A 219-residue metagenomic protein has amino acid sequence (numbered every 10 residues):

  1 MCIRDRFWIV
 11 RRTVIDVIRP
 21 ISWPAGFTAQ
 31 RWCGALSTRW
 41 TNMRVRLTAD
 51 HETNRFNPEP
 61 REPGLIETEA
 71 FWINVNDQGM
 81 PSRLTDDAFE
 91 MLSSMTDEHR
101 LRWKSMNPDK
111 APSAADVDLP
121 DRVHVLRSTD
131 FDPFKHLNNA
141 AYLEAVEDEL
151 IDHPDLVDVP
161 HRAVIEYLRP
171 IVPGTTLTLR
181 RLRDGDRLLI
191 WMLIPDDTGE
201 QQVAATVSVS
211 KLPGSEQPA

Functional and structural regions predicted by a protein language model:
M1-I3: Short, small-residue-biased leader/transition segments that mark boundaries at the very start of proteins
D5-R6, V17, P133, Y167: Short, conserved secondary-structure segments in the cores of folded domains
R6-W8, W40: Long, compositionally biased intrinsically disordered regions
V10-R12: A short, amphipathic edge element
V14-S105, Y167, I171-P173, L182-A219: HotDog/MaoC-like acyl-thioester-processing domains
F71-L156: Catalytic strand-loop segment that frames the active site of acyl-thioester-processing enzymes
D118-V207: Acidic/His-leaning functional-site neighborhoods
